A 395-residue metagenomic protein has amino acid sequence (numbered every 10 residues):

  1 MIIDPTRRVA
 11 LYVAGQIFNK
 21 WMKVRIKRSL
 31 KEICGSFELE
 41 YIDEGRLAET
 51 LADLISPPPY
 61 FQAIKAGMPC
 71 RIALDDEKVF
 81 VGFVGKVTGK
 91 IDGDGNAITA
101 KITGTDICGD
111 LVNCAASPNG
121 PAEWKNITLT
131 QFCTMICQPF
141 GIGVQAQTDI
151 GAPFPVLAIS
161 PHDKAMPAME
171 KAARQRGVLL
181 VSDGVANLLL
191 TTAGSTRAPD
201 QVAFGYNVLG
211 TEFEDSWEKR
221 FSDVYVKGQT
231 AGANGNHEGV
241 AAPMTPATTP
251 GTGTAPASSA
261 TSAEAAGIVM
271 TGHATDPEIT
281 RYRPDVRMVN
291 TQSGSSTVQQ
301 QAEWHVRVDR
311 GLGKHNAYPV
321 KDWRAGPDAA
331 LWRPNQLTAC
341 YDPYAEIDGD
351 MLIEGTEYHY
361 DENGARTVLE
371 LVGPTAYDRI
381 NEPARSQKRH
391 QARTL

Functional and structural regions predicted by a protein language model:
M1-L30: Polar/acidic, low-complexity leader/linker segments enriched in S/T/G and N/D
I2, D53-V144: Surface-exposed cap/loop segments at beta↔alpha junctions
I2, V79, T88-L111, A146-F221: Short beta-strand-centered interaction patches in the first periplasmic/extracellular domains of large envelope
T6, W21, C34-S36, V79 (+7 more regions): Extracytoplasmic
V13, L74-D75, F204-Y206: Structural motif
N19, R71-G104, V181-D183, T338-E370: Short beta-strand and beta-hairpin "edge-sheet" elements
I26-A63, Y206-L395: An acidic/polar, Gly/Ser/Thr-rich interaction patch typically located in mid-to-C-terminal regions of proteins
I33, F37-L39, V84, G104 (+6 more regions): Amphipathic, non-transmembrane alpha-helical segments in extracytoplasmic/periplasmic proteins
